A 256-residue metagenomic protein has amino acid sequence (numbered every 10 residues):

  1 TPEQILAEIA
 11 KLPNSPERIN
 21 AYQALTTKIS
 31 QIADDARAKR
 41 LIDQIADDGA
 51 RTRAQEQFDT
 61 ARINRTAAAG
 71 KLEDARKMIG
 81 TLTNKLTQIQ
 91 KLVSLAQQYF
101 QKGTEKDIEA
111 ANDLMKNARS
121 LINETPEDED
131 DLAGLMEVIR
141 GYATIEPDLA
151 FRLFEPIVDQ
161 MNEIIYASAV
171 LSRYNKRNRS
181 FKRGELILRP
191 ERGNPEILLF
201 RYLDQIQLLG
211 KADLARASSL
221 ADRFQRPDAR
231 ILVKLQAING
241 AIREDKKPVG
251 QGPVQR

Functional and structural regions predicted by a protein language model:
T1-R256: Non-catalytic tandem-repeat scaffold regions and their flanking low-complexity/translocation tails
